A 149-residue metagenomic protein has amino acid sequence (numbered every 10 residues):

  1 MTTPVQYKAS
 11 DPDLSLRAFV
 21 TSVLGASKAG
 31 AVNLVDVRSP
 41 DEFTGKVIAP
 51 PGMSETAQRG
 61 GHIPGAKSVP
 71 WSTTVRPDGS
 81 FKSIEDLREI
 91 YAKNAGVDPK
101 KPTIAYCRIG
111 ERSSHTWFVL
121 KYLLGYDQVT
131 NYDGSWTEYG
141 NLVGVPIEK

Functional and structural regions predicted by a protein language model:
M1-N33, V37-K149: Rhodanese-like catalytic fold shared by cysteine-dependent sulfurtransferases and DSP/PTP-type phosphatases
